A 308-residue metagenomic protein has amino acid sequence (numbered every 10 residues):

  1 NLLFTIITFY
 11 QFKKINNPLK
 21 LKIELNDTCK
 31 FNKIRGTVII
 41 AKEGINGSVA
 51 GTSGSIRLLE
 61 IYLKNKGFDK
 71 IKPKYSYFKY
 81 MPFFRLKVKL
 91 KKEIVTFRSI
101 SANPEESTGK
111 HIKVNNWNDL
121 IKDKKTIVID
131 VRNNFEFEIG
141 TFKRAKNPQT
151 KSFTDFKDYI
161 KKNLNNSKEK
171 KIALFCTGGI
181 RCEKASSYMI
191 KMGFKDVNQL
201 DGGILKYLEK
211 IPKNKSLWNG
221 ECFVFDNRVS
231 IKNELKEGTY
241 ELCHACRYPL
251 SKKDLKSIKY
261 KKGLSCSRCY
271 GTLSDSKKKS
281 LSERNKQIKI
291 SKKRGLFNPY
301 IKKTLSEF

Functional and structural regions predicted by a protein language model:
L2-K110, N133-K171, I180-F308: Rhodanese-like catalytic fold shared by cysteine-dependent sulfurtransferases and DSP/PTP-type phosphatases
S107-D123: Internal catalytic-core helix/loop-beta-alpha segment that presents or stabilizes conserved functional determinants
K122-K124, K168-E169: Short, well-ordered loop/turn elements at secondary-structure boundaries
V128-D130: Structural scaffold elements adjacent to functional motifs in cytosolic proteins
T177: Substrate-contacting helices/loops that form the catalytic groove of nucleic-acid and nucleotide-polymer processing
